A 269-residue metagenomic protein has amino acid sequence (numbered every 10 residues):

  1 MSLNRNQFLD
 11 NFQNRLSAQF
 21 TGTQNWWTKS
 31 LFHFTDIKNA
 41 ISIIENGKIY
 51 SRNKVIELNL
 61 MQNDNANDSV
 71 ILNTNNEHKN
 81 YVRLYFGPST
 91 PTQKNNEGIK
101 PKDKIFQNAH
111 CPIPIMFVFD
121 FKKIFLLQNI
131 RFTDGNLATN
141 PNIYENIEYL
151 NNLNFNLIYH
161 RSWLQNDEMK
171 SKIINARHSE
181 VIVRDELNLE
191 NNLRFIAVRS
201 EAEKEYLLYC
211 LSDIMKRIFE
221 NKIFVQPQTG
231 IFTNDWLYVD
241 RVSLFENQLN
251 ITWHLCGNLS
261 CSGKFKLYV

Functional and structural regions predicted by a protein language model:
S2-V269: Active-site-proximal loop/hinge segments that shape catalytic or ion-binding/gating pockets
